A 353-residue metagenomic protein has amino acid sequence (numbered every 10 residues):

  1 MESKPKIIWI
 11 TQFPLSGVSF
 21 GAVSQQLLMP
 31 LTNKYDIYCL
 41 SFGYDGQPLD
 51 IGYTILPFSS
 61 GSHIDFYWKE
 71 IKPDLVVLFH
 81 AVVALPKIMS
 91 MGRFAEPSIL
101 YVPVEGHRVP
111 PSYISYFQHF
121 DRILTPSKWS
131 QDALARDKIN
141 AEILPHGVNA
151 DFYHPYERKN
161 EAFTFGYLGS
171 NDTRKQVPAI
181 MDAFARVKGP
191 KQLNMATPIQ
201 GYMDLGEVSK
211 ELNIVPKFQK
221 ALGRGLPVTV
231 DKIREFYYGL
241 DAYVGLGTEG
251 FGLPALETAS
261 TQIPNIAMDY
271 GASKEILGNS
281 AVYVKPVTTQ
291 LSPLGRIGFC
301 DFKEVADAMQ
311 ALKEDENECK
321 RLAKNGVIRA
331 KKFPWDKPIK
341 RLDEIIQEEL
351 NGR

Functional and structural regions predicted by a protein language model:
W9, K159-K175, M181-F184, L193-N194: Conserved donor-binding/catalytic core segment of Leloir-type glycosyltransferases
F42-D45, Q192-G206, L222: Glycosyltransferase donor-sugar binding loop
W129, G147: Carbohydrate-associated surface elements
M203-D231: Nucleotide-activated donor-binding/catalytic signature segment of Leloir-type glycosyltransferases, i.e., the conserved
R234-G250, I263: Acidic donor-binding loop of glycosyltransferase active sites
Y238-L240, E257-P264, M268-G271, I276-N279: Conserved donor-binding/catalytic loop of nucleotide-activated donor transferases
K274-Q310: Change "using UDP/GDP/dTDP sugars" to "using nucleotide sugars
E304, E314-I346: A charged, aromatic-enriched C-terminal amphipathic alpha-helix characteristic of glycosyltransferases across folds
